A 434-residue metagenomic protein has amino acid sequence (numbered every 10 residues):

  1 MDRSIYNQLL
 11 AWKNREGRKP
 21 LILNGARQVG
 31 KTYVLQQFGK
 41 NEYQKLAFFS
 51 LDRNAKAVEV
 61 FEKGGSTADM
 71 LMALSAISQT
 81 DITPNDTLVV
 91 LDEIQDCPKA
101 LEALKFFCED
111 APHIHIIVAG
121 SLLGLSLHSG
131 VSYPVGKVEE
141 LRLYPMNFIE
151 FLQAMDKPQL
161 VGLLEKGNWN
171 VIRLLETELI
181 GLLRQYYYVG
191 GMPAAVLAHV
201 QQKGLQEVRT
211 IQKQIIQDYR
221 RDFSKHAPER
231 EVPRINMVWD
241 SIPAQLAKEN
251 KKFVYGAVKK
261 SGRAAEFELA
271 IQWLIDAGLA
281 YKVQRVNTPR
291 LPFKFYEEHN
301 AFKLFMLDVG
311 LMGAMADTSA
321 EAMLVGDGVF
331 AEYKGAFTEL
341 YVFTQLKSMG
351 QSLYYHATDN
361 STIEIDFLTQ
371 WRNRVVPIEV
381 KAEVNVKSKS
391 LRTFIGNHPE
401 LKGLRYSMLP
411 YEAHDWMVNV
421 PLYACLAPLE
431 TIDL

Functional and structural regions predicted by a protein language model:
M1-E16: Pre-Walker A adenine-sensing motif
K31: Conserved lysine of the Walker
V34, F38: Hydrophobic positions on the alpha1 helix immediately C-terminal to the Walker A/P-loop
R53-N85: Short glycine-rich substrate-engagement loop in P-loop NTPases that contacts/grips substrate
V90, H115-S121, R142, F151: Structural recognition of the conserved hydrophobic beta-strand(s) that form the central parallel beta-sheet of P-loop
I116, V342, L346, I365-V384 (+1 more regions): Conserved catalytic cores of phosphodiester-cleaving nucleases, focusing on short active-site segments
L127-A247: Interdomain motor-coupling "hinge/lid" segment immediately C-terminal to the ATP-binding subdomain of NTP-driven enzymes
L197-E364, L368-Q370: Accessory nucleic acid-recognition modules appended to NTPase machines
